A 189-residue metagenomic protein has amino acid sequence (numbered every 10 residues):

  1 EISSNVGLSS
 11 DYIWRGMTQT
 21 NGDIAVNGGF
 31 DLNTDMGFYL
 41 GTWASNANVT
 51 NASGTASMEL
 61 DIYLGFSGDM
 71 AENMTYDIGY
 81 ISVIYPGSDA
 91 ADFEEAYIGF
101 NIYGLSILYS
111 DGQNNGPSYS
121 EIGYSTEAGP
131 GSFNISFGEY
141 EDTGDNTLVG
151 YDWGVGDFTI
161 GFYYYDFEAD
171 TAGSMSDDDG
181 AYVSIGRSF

Functional and structural regions predicted by a protein language model:
E1-F189: Outer-membrane beta-barrel proteins
